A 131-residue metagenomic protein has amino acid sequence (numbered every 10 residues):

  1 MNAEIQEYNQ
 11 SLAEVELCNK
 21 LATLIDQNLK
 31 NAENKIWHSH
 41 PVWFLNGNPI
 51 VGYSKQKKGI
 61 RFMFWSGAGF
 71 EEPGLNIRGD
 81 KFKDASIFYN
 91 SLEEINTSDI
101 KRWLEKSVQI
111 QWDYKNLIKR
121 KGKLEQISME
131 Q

Functional and structural regions predicted by a protein language model:
M1-Q131: Charge-dense, helix-prone N-terminal extensions
